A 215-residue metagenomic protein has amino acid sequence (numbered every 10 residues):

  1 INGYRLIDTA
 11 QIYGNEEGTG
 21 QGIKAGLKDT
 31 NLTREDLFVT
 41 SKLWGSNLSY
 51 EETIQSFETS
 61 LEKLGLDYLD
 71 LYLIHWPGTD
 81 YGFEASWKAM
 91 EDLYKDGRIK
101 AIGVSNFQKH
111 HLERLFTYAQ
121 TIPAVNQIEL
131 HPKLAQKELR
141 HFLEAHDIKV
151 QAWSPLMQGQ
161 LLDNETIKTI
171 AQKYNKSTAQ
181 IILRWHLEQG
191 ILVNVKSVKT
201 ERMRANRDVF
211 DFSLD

Functional and structural regions predicted by a protein language model:
I1, L48-G65, A85, H110-R114 (+1 more regions): Short, acidic/polar
I1-L37: N-terminal binding-site loop/beta-alpha segment at the start of enzyme catalytic domains that lines or forms
N2, E35, L64-D67, G97 (+2 more regions): Structured loop/turn residues at beta-strand edges in well-structured enzyme cores
I7, L69, I102: Glycine-centered flexible beta-alpha turn that most often forms the glycine-rich phosphate-binding loop
E17-K28, F57-L61, M90-E91, L112: Short, well-ordered amphipathic alpha-helices
T33-N47, L71-P77, L130: A short, structured active-site edge motif that brings together acidic residues
T53-I74, D92-D96: CE4/NodB-like, metal-dependent polysaccharide N-deacetylase domain that modifies extracellular/periplasmic N-acetylated
P77-L214: Beta/alpha (TIM)-barrel catalytic core signal, keyed to glycine-rich beta->alpha loops juxtaposed to Asp/Glu that bind
